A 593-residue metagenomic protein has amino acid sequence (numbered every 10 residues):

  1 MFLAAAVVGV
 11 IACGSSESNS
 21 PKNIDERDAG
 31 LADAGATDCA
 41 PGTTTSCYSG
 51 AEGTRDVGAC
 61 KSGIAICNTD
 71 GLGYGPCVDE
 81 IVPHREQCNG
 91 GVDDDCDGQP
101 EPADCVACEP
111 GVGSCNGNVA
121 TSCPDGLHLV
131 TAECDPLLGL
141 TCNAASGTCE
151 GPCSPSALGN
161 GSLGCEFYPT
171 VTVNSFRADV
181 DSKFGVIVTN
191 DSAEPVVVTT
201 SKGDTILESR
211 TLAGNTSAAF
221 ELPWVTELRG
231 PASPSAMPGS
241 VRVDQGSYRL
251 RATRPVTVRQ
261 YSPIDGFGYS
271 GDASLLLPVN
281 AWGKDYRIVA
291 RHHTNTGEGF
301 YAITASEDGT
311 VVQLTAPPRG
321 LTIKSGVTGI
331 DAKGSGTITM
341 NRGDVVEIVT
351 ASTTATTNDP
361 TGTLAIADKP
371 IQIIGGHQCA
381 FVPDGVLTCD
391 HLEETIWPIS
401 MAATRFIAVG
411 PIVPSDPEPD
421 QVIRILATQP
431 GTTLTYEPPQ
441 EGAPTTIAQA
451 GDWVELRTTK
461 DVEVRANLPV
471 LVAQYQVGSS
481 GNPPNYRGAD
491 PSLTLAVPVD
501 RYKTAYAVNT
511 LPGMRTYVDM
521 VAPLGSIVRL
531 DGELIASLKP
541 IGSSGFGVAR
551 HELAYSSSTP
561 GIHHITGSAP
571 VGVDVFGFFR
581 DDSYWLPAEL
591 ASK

Functional and structural regions predicted by a protein language model:
M1-L3: Bacterial N-terminal signal peptides that target proteins for export
A5-V8: Core hydrophobic alpha-helical transmembrane segments of single-pass membrane proteins
V10-A12: C-terminal motif of bacterial Sec signal peptides marking the signal peptidase cleavage site
G14-E17: Bacterial signal peptide processing site
P21-R27, G35-G147: Membrane-associated feature with strongest affinity for ZDHHC
E150-P195, T200-G362, I366-K593: Conserved functional hotspot residues at active sites or interaction interfaces
